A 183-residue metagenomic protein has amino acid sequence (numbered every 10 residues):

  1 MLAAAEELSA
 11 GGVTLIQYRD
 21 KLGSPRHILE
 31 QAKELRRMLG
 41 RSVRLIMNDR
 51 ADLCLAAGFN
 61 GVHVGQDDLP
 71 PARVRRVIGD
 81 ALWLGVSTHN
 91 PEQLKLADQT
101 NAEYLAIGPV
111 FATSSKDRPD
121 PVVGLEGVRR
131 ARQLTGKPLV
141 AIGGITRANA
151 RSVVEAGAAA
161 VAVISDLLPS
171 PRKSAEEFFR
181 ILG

Functional and structural regions predicted by a protein language model:
M1-P71, R75-Y104, D120-E126, R130-L139 (+3 more regions): Conserved N-terminal beta1-alpha1 strand-loop-helix module at the mouth
G108: Flexible, gly/ser-rich surface segments that form the specificity/activation loops bordering the active-site cleft
F111-T113: A short, flexible beta-alpha/helix-coil linker loop
S115-D117: Glycine/threonine-rich flexible loop motifs
